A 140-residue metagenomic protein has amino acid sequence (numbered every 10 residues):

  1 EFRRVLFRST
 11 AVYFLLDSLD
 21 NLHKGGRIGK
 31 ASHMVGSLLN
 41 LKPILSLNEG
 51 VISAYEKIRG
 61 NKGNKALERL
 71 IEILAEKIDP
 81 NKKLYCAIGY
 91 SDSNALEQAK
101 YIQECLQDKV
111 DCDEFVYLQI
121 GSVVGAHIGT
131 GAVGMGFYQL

Functional and structural regions predicted by a protein language model:
R3-L140: Mixed-charge interfacial surface used for oligomerization/domain docking and macromolecular partner engagement
